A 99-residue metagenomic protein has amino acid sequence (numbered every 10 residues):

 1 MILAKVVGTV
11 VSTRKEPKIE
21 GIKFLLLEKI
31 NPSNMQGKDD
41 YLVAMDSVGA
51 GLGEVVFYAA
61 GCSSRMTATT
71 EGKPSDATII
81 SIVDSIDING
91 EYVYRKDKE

Functional and structural regions predicted by a protein language model:
M1-K38: N-terminal first-folded block
V10, I30-N31, C62-S63, S85-I86: Acidic, glycine-rich active-site loops and adjacent beta-strand->loop/helix elements that engage anionic groups
K15, D46, T69: Short, flexible, glycine/charge-rich loop motifs used to bind or transfer phosphoryl groups or to couple energy/partner
L26, V56-A59: Short, conserved beta-strand segments within well-ordered enzyme catalytic domains that often line or immediately flank
D40-M45: Short alpha-helix capping/helix-loop boundary micro-motifs
F57, S63-E99: C-terminal structural segments of small proteins and small subunits
